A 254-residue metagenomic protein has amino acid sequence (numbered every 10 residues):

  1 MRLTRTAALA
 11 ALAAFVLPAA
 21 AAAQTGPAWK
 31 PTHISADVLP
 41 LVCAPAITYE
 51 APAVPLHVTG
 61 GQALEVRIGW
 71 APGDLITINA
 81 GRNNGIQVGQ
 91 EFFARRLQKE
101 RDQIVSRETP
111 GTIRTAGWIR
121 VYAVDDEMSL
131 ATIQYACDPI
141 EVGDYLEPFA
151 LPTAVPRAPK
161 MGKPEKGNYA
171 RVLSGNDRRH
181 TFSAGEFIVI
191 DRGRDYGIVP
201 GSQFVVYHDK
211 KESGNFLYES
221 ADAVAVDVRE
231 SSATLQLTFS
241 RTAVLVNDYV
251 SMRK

Functional and structural regions predicted by a protein language model:
M1-A10: Bacterial N-terminal signal peptides that target proteins for export
L9-P18: Bacterial N-terminal signal peptides
A21-K254: Surface-exposed, polar/charged interaction patches used for macromolecular assembly or partner binding
